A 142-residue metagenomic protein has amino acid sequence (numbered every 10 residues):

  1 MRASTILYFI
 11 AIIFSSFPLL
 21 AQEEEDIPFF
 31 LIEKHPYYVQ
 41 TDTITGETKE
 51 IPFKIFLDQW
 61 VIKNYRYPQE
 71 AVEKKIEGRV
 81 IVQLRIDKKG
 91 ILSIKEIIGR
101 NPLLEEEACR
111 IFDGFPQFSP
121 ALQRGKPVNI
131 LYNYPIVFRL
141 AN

Functional and structural regions predicted by a protein language model:
M1-R2: N-terminal secretory signal peptides that target proteins for export/translocation
T5-Y8, S15-N142: Charge-biased low-complexity segments
